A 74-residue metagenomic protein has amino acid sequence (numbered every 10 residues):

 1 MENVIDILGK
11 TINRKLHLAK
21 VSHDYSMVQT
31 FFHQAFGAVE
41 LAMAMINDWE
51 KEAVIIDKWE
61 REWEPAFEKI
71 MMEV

Functional and structural regions predicted by a protein language model:
M1-D24: Short terminal alpha-helical segments
I5-I7, I12, I46, I55-I56 (+1 more regions): Weak global preference for isoleucine
K10, H17, K51, E60-R61: Intrinsic disorder/low-complexity segments
H17-F31, I46-V54: Charged, low-complexity interaction regions
L18, L41-D48, P65, K69: Amphipathic alpha-helical interaction surfaces
T30-A44: Alpha-helical oligomerization interfaces
E52-V74: Charged low-complexity stretches with an acidic bias
